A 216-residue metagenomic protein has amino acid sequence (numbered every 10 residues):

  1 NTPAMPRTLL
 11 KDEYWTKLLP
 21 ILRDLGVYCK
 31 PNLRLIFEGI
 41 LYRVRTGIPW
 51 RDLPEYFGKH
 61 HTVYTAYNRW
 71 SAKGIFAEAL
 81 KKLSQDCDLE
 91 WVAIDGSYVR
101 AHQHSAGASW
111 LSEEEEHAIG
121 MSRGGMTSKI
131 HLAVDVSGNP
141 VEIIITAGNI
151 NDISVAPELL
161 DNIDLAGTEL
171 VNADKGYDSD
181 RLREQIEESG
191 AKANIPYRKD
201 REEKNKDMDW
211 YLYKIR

Functional and structural regions predicted by a protein language model:
N1-R216: Short alpha-helical elements
